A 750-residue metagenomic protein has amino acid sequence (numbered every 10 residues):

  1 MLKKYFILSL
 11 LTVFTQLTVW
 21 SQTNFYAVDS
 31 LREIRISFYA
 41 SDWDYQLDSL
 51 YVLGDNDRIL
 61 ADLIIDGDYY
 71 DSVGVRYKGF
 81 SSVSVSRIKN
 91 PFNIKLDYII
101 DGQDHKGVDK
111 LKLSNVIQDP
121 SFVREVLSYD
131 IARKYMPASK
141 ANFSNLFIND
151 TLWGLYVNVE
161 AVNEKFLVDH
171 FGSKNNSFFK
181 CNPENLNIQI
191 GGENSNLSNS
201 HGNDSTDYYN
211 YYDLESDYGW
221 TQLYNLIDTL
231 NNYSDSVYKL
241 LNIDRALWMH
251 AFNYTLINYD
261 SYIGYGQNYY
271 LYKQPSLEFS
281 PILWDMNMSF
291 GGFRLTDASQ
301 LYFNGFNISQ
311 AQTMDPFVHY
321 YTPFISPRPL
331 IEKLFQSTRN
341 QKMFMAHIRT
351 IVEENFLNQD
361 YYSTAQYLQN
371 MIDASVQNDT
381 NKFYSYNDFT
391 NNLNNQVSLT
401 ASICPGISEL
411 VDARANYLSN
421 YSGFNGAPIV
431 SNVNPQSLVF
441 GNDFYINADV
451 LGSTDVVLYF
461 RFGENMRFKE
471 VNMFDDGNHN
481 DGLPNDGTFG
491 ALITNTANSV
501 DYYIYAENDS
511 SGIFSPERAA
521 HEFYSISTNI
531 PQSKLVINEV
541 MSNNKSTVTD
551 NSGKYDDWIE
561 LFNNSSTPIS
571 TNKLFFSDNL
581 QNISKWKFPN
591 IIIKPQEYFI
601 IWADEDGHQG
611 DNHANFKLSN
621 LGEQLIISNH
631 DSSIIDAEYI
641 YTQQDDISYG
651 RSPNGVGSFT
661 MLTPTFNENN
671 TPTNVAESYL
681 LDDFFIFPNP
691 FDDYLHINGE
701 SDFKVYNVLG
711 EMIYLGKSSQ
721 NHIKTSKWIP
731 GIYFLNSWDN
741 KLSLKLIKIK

Functional and structural regions predicted by a protein language model:
M1-Q22: Bacterial Sec-dependent N-terminal signal peptides
Q22-F25, D29-L31, D42, Q46 (+8 more regions): Middle-to-C-terminal accessory/interaction subdomains
P91-D101, V108, N115-V116, K134-F143 (+5 more regions): Internal "kinase-insert"/substrate-recognition segments embedded within catalytic cores of ATP-dependent enzymes
A401-I429, V433-N434, N495-P690: Intrinsically disordered, low-complexity linkers and terminal tails enriched in Ser/Thr/Pro/Gly with interspersed basic
F444-V450, Y694-G699: Aromatic/hydrophobic beta-strand junction motif of beta-rich domains
V457-T496, D509-R518: Aromatic- and glycine-rich beta-strand/loop motifs that create alpha-glucan
I493-S499, T725-P730: Surface-exposed, short loops/turns at beta-strand junctions within beta-sandwich domains
S678-K750: C-terminal outer-membrane/trafficking sorting elements
